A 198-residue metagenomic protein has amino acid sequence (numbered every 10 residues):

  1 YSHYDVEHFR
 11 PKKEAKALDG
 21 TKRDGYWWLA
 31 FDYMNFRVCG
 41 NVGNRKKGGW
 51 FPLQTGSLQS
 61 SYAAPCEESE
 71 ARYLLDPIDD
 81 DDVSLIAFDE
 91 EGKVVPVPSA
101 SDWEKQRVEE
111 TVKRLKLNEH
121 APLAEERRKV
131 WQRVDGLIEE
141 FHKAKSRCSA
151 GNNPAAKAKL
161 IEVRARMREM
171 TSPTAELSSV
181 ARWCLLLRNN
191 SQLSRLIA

Functional and structural regions predicted by a protein language model:
Y1-V38, K46-Y62: Histidine-centered nuclease catalytic patch
R10, D32, P52, L75-D76 (+2 more regions): Generic, ordered loop/turn and secondary-structure boundary motif
L18-T21, E90, S101, T111: Surface-exposed beta-strand edges and their flanking turn/coil or helix-capping segments
N35, P65-E68, R114-K116: Short, surface-exposed, polar/charged, turn-prone segments marking secondary-structure boundaries
V42: Short, cysteine/histidine-rich loop/knuckle motifs that typically chelate Zn2+
Q54-S101: Long, low-complexity, intrinsically disordered segments enriched in glycines and aromatic residues
S99-A198: C-terminal, charged low-complexity interaction regions
